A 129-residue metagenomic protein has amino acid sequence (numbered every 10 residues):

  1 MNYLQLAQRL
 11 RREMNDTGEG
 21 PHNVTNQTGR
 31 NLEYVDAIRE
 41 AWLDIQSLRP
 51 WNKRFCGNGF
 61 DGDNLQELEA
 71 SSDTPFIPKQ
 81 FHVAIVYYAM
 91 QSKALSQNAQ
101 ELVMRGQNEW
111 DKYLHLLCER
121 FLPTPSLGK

Functional and structural regions predicted by a protein language model:
M1-T74, N108, K112-K129: Conserved short "hinge" loops at termini or chain/domain junctions
L10, Y34, M90-K93, V103: Generic hydrophobic/packing signal
V24, V35, V83-V86, V103: Extended aliphatic helical segments
P75-Q80: Exposed beta-sheet edge/beta-hairpin loop segments within beta-rich domains
V83-L95: Short, hydrophobic/amphipathic alpha-helical patches that form generic packing surfaces within helical domains
Q97-N108: Short conserved catalytic/interaction loops centered on acidic-Pro-aromatic/His motifs
